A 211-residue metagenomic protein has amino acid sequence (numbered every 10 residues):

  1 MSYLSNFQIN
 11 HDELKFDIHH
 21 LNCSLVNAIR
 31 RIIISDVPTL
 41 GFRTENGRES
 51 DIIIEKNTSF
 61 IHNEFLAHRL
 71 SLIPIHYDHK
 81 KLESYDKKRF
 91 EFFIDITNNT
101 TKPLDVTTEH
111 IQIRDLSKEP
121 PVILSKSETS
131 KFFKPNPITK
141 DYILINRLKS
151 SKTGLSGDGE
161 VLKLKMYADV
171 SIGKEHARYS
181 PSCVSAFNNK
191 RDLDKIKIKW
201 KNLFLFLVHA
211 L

Functional and structural regions predicted by a protein language model:
M1-L211: Protein-protein interaction/assembly regions in multi-subunit complexes
